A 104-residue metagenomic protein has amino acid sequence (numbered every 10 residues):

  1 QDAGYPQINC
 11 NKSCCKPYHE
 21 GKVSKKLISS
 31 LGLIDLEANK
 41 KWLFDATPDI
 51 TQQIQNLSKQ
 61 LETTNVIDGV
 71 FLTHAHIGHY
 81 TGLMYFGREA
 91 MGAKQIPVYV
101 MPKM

Functional and structural regions predicted by a protein language model:
Y5-F71, A75, T81-M91: Pre-active-site segment of Zn-dependent metallo-hydrolases
D68-F71, I96-M104: Short internal beta-strands
